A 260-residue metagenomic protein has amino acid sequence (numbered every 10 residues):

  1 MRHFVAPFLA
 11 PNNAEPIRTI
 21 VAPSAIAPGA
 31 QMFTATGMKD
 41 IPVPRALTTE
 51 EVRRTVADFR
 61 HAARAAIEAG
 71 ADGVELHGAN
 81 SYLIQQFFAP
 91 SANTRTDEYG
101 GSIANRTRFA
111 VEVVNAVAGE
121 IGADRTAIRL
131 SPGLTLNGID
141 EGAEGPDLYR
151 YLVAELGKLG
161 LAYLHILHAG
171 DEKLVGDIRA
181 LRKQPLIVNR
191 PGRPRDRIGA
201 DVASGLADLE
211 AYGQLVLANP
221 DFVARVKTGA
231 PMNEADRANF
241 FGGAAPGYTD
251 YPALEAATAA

Functional and structural regions predicted by a protein language model:
M1-A260: Flavin-dependent oxidoreductase catalytic cores
